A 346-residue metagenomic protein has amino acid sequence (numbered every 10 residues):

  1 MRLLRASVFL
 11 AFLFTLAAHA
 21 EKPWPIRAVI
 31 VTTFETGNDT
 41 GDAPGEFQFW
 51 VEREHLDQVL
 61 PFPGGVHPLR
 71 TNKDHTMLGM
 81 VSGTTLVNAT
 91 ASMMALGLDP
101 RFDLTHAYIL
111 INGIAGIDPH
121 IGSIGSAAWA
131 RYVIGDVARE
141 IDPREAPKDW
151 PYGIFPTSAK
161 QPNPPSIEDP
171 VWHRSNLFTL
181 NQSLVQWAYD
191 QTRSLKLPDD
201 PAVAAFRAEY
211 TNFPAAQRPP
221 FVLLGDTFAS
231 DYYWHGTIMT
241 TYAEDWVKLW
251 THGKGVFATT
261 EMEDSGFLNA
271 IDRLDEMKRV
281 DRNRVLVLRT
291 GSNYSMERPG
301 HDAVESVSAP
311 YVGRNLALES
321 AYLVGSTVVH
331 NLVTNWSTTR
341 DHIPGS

Functional and structural regions predicted by a protein language model:
M1-R5: Positively charged n-region of N-terminal signal peptides that target proteins for export
S7-T15: Bacterial N-terminal signal peptides
F14-K22: Bacterial Sec-dependent signal peptides at the C-terminal "C-region" and cleavage site
E21-S346: Accessory terminal and edge-of-domain segments that mediate assembly/interaction and cofactor placement around
